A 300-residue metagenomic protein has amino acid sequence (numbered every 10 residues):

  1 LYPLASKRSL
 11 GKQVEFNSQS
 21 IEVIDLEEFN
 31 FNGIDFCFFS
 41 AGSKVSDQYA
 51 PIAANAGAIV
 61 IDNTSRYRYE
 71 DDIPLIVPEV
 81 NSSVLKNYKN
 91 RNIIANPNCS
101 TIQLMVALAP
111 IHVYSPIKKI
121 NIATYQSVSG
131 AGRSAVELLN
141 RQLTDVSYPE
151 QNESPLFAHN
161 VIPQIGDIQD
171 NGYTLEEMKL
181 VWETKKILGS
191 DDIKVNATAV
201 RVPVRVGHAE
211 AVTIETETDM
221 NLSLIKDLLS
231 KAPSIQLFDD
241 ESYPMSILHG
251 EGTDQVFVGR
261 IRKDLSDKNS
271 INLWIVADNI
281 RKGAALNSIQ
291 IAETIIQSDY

Functional and structural regions predicted by a protein language model:
L1-F157, D192-K194, S246, V256-F257 (+4 more regions): N-terminal Rossmann-like NAD(P) cofactor-binding subdomain of oxidoreductases, focused on the glycine-rich
C37, V128-Y300: Charged docking surfaces used in two-component/phosphorelay signaling
